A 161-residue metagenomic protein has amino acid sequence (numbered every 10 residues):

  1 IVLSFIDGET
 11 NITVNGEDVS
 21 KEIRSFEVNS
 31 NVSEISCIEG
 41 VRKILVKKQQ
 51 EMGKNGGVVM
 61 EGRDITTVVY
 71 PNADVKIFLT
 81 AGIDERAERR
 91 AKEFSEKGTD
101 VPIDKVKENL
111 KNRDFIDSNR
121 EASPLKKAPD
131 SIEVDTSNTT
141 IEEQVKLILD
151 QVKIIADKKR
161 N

Functional and structural regions predicted by a protein language model:
I1-I12: Translation machinery proteins
I1-V2, S33, C37, K54 (+3 more regions): Generic surface-pattern signal
S4-I6, Q49-N55, R63, V68 (+2 more regions): Small-molecule kinase domains that catalyze NTP-dependent phosphoryl transfer to phosphate-bearing small molecules
T13-I23, N29, A91-K97, I116 (+1 more regions): NTP-dependent small-molecule kinase module
S20-N29, S36-K97: ATP-dependent NMP and nucleoside kinases share a basic, alpha-helical "lid"
E39-R42, R63, R86-R89, D104-E108 (+3 more regions): Short, surface-exposed, polar/charged, turn-prone segments marking secondary-structure boundaries
